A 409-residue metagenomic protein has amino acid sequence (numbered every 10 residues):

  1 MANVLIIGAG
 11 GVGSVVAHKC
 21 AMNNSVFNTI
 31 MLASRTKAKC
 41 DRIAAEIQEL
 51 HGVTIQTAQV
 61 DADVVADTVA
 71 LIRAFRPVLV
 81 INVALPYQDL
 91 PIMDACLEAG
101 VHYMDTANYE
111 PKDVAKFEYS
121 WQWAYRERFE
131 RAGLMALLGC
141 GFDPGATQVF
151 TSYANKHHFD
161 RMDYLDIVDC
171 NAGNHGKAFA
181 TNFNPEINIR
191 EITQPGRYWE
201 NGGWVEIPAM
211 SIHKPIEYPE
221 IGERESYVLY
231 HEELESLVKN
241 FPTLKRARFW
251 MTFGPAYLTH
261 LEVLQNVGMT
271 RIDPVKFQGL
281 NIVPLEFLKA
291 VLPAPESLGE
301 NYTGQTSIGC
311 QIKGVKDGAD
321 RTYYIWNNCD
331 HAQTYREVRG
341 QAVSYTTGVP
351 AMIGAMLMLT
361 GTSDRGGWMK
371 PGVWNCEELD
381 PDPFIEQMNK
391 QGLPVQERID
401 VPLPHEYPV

Functional and structural regions predicted by a protein language model:
V12-G13: Hydrophobic/small residue at the entry helix of a nucleotide-binding pocket
R35-K39: Helix N-cap at the beta1-alpha1 junction of Rossmann-like dinucleotide-binding domains, i.e., the first residues
E49-V64: Rossmann-fold cofactor-recognition segment
A62-R76, Q88: Conserved Rossmann-fold cofactor-binding substructure of NAD(P)-dependent oxidoreductases
I72, R76-N82, Y103-M104: N-terminal Rossmann-like NAD(P) cofactor-binding module of classical short-chain dehydrogenase/reductase
A107-L134: Rossmann-fold NAD(P)-binding glycine/threonine-rich loop
K156-V409: C-terminal catalytic/substrate-binding lobe primarily of soluble NAD(P)-dependent oxidoreductases
